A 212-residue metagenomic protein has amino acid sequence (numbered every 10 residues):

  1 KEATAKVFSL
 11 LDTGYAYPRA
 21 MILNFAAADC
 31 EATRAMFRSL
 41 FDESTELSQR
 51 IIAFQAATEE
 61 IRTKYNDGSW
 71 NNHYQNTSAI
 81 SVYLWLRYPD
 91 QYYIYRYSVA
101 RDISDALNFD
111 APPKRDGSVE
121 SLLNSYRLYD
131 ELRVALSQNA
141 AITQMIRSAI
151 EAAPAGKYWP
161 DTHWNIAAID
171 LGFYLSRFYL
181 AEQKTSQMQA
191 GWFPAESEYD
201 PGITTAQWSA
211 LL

Functional and structural regions predicted by a protein language model:
K1-H73, Y88-L212: An N-terminal alpha-helical hairpin/helix-loop-helix interaction module that forms a charged, gly/pro-flexible surface
A79-R87: Contiguous, well-ordered alpha-helical segments that form the cores/surfaces of helical PPI scaffolds
